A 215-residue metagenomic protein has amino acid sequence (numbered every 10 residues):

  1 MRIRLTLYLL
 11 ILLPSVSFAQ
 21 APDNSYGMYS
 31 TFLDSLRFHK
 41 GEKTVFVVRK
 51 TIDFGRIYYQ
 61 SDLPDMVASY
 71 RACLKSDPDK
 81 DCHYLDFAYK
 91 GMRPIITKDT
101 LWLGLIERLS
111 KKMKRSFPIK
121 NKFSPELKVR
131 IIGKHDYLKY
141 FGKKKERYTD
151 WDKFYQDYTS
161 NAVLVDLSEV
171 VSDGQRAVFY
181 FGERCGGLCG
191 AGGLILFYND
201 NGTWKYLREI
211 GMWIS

Functional and structural regions predicted by a protein language model:
M1-G27: Bacterial Sec-dependent N-terminal signal peptides
Q20-R176, C185: Flexible low-complexity loop/turn motifs enriched in small/helix-breaking residues
A162-D166, Y180, C189-L194: Short, surface-exposed coil-to-beta transition loops
G182-R184, Y198-N199: A generic structural motif
R184-A191, W213-S215: His-enriched metal-coordination microenvironments in redox/metal-binding proteins
L196-I214: Short beta-strand edge/turn micro-motifs at domain boundaries
